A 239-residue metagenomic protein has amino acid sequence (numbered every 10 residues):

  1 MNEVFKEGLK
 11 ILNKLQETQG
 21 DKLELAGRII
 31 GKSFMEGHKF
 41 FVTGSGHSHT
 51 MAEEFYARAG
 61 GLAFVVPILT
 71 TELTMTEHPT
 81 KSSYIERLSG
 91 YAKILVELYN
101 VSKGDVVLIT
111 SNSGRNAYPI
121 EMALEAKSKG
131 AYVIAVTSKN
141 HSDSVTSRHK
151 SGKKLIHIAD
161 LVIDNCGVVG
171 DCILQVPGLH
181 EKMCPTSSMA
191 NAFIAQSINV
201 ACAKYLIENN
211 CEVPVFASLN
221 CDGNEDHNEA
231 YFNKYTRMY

Functional and structural regions predicted by a protein language model:
M1-T18: Generic N-terminal amphipathic, Lys/Arg-enriched alpha-helix
I11, A26-I29, Y91, M122: A ubiquitous structural signal for well-ordered alpha-helices
L15-Q16, F34, L206: Hydrophobic residues in alpha-helical segments
T18-S33, L95: A short, well-structured juxtamembrane/interface segment
G20, H38, A131, N210-C211: Residue-level recognition of short, well-ordered coil/turn positions that link secondary-structure elements
M35, F41-N199: Glycine-rich phosphate-binding loops that contact phosphosugars or nucleotide phosphates
P177-Y239: YjeF_N-associated NAD(P)HX repair module
